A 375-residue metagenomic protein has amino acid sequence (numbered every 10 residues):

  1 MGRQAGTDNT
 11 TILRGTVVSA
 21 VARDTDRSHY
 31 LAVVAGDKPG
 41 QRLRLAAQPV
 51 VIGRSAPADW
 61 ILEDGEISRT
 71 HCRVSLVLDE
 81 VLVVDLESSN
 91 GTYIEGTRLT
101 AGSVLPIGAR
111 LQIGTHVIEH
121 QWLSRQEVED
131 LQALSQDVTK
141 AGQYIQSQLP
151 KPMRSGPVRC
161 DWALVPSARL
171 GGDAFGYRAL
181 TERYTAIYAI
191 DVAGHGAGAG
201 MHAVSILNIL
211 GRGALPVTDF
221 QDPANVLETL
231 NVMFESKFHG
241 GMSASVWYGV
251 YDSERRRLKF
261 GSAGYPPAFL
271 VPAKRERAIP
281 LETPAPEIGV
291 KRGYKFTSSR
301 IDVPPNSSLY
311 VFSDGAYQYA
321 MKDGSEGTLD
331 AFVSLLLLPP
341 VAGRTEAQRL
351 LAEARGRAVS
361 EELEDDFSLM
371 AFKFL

Functional and structural regions predicted by a protein language model:
M1-R23, I107, Q112-Q126: Short, low-complexity N-terminal regulatory "tails/caps" that precede and couple sensory modules
T7-T25, Y30, Q132-S135, Q148 (+1 more regions): Intrinsically disordered or compositionally simple regulatory linkers and C-terminal tails in signal-transduction
T16-E66, K151-P152, D219, I279-T283: N-terminal beta-hairpin/loop module of FHA
D26, P39-G114: Forkhead-associated
A35, G114-T115, S313: Conserved "cap/hinge" positions at secondary-structure junctions
Q121-Q132, G194, A316-Q318: Sensory coupling linkers of modular signal transduction proteins
E129-S308, E361-L375: … and, occasionally, acidic/histidine-rich disordered N-termini of signaling adaptors
G198-T218, I279, V303-E361: Active-site-proximal, acidic helix/loop segment immediately C-terminal to a metal-coordinating Asp/Glu
